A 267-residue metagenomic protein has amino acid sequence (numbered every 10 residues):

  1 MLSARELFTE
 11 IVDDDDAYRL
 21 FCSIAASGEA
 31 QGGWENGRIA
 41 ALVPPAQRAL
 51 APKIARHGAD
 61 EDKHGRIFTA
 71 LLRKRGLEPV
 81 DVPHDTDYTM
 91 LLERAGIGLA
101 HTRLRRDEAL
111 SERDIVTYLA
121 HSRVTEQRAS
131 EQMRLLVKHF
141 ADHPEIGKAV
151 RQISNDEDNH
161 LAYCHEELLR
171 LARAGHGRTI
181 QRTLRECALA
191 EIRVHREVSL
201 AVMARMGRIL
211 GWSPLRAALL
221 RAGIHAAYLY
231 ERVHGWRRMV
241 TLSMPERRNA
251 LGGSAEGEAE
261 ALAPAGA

Functional and structural regions predicted by a protein language model:
M1-A267: Non-heme di-metal
